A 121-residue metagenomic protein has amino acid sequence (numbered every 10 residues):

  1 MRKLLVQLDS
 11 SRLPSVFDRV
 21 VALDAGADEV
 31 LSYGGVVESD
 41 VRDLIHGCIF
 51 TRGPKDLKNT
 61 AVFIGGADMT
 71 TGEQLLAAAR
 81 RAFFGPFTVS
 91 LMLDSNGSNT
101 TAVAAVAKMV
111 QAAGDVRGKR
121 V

Functional and structural regions predicted by a protein language model:
M1-F87: N-terminal ligand-binding/catalytic initiation module
N59-T60, S90, G118-R120: Residue-level recognition of the N-termini of beta-strands and the immediately preceding loop/turn
E73, F84, L93, D115-V116: Well-ordered, non-transmembrane segments within structured domains
M92-V110: A glycine-rich, Thr/Ser-enriched phosphate-binding loop motif common to dinucleotide/cofactor-binding enzymes
Q111-V121: Glycine-rich phosphate/diphosphate-binding loop of Rossmann-like nucleotide-binding domains
